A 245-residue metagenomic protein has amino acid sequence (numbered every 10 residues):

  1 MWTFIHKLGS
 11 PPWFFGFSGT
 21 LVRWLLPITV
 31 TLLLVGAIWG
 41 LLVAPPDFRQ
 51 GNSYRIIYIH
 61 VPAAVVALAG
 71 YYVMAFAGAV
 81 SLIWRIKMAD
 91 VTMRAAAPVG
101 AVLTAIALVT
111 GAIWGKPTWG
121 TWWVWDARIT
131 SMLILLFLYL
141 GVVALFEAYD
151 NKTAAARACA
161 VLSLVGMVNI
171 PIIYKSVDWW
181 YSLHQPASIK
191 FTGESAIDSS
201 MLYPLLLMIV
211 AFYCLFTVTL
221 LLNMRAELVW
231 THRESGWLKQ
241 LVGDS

Functional and structural regions predicted by a protein language model:
M1-S245: Polytopic transmembrane helical bundles with strong interfacial aromatic enrichment
